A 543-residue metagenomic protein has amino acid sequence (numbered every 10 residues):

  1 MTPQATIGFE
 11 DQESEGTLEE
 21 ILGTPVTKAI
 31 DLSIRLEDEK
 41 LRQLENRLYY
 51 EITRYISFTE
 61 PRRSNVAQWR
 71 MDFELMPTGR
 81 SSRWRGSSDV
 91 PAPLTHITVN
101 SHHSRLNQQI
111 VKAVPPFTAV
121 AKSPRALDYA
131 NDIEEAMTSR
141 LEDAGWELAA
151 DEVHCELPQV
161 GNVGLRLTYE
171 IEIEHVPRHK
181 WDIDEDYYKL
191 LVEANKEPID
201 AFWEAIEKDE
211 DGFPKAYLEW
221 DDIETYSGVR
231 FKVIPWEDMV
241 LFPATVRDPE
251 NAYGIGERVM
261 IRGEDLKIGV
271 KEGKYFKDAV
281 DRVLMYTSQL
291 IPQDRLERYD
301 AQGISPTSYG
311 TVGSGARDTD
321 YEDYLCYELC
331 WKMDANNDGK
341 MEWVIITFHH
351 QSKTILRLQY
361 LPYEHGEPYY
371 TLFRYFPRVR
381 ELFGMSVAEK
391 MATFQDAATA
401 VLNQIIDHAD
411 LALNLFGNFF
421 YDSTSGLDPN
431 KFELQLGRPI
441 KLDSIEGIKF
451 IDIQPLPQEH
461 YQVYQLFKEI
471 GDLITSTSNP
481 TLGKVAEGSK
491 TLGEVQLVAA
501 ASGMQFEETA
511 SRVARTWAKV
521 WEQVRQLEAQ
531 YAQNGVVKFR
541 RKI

Functional and structural regions predicted by a protein language model:
M1-I543: Extended alpha-helical, oligomerization-prone segments that build pores/tubes and scaffolds
